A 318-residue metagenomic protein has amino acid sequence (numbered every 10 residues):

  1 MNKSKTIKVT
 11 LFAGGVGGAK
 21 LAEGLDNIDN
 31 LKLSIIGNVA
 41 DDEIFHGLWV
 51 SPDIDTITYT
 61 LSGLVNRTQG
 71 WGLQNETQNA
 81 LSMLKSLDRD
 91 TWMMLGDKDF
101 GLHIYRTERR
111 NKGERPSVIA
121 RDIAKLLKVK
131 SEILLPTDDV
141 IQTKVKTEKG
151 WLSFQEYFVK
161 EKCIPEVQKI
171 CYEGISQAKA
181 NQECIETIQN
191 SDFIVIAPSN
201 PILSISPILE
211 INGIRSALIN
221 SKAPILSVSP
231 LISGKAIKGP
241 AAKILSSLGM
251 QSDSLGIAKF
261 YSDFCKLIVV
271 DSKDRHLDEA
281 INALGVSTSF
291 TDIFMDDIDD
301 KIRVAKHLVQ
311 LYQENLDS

Functional and structural regions predicted by a protein language model:
S4-V9: Extreme N-terminal starter segment of soluble prokaryotic enzymes
N27, N38-Y172: Electropositive, gly/pro-rich neighborhoods at or near active sites that engage anionic ligands
N30-L31, S221-I225, V286: A short helix->loop->beta-strand "cap" motif at the edges of active sites that frequently abuts
S34-N38, P224-L231, L267-K273: Short internal beta-strands
A40-D41, S221-K238, I293-M295: Short, flexible loop segments at boundaries between secondary-structure elements
Q168-T187: Active-site glycine-rich loop that binds ribose-phosphate moieties when present
P207-R215: Charged helix-capping and loop-helix junction motifs
K238-S318: C-terminal functional extensions of proteins
